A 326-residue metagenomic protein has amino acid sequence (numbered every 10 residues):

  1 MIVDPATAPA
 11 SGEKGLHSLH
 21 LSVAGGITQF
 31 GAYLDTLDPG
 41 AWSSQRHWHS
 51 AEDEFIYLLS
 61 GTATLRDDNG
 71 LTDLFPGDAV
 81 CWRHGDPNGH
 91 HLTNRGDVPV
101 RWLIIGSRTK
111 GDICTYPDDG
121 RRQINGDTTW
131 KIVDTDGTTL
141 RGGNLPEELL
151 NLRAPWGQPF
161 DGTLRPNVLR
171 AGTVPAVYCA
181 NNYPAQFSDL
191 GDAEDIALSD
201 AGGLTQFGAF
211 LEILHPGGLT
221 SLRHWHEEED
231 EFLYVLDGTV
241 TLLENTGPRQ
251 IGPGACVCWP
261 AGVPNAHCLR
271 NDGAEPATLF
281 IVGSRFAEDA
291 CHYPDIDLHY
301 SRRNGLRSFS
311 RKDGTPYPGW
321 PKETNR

Functional and structural regions predicted by a protein language model:
M1-Q29, T115-Q206, P216, Y293-R326: A short, N-terminal "cap"/entry segment at the start of jelly-roll beta-barrel domains of the cupin/DSBH fold
Y33-H49, P87, D195, F210-H226 (+1 more regions): Conserved short histidine dyad/triad with adjacent acidic residue
A51-T64, E228-T241, N245: Glycine- and acidic-residue-biased ligand/ion/polar-headgroup-sensing regions
D68-H84, T246-A261: Short acidic-glycine-tyrosine-enriched beta hairpin
H84-D112, A261-E288: Ligand-binding loop in jelly-roll beta-barrel domains
